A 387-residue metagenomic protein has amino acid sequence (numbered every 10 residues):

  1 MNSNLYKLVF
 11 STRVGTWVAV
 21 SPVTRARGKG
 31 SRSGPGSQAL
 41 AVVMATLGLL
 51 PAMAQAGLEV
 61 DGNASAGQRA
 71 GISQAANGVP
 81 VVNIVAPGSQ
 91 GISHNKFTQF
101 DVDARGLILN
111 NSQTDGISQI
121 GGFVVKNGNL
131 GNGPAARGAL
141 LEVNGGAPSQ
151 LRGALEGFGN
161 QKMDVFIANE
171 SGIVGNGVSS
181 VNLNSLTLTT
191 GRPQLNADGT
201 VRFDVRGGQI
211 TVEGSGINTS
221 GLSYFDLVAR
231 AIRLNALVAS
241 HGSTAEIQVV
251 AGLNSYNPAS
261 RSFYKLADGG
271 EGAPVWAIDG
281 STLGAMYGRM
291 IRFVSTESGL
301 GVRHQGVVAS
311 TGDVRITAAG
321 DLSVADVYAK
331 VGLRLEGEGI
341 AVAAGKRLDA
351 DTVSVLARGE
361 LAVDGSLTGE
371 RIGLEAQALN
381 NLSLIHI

Functional and structural regions predicted by a protein language model:
N2-L5, F10-S37, A41-T46, L50-S310 (+2 more regions): Solvent-exposed adhesion/ligand-recognition segments of exported proteins
V43-M44, A325, G332, D364: N-terminal non-cleavable signal-anchor helices
I217-S223, T244, A285, T311-T317 (+4 more regions): Surface-exposed loop/turn motifs in large extracellular/passenger domains
L227, V307-V308, L322, V327-Y328 (+4 more regions): Glycine-rich beta-solenoid repeat tracts in large extracellular/virion proteins
I385-I387: Conserved small/polar residues in nucleotide/adenosyl-binding loops
